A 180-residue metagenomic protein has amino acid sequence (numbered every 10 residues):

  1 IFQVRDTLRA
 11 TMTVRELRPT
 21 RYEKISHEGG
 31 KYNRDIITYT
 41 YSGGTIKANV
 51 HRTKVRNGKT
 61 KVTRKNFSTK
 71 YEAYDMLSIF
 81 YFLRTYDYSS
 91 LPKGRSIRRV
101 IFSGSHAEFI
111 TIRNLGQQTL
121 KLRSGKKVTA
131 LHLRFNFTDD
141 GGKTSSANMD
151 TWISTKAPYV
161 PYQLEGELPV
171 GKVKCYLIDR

Functional and structural regions predicted by a protein language model:
I1-G43, T85-R180: Acidic, serine/threonine-rich low-complexity disordered tracts
Y41-S103: Active-site/ligand-binding surface loops and adjacent short beta/alpha elements that line catalytic pockets across
